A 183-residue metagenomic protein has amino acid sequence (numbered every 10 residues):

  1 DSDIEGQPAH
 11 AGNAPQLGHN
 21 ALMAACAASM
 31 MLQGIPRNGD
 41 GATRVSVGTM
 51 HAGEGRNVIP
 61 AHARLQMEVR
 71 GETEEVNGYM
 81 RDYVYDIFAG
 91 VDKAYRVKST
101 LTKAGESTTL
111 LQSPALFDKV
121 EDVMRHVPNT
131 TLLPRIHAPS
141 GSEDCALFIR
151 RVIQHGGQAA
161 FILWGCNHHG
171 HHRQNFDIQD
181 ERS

Functional and structural regions predicted by a protein language model:
D1-L111: Midchain, well-structured core segments that form catalytic/ion-binding scaffolds
A104-S183: An extended, acidic, His-containing surface patch that forms the Zn2+-binding/catalytic region of metallohydrolases
